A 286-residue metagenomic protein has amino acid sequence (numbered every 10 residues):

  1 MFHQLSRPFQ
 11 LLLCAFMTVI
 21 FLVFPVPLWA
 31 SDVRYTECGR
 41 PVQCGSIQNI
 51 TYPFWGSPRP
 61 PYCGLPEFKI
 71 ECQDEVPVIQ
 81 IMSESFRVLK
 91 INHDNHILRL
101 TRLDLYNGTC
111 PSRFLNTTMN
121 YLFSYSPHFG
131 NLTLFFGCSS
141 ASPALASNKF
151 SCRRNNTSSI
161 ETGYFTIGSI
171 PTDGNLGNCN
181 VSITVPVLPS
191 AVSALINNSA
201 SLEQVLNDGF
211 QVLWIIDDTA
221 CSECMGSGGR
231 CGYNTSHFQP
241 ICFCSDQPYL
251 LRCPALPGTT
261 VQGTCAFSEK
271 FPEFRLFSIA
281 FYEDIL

Functional and structural regions predicted by a protein language model:
F2-I285: Extracellular/lumenal glycoprotein segments
